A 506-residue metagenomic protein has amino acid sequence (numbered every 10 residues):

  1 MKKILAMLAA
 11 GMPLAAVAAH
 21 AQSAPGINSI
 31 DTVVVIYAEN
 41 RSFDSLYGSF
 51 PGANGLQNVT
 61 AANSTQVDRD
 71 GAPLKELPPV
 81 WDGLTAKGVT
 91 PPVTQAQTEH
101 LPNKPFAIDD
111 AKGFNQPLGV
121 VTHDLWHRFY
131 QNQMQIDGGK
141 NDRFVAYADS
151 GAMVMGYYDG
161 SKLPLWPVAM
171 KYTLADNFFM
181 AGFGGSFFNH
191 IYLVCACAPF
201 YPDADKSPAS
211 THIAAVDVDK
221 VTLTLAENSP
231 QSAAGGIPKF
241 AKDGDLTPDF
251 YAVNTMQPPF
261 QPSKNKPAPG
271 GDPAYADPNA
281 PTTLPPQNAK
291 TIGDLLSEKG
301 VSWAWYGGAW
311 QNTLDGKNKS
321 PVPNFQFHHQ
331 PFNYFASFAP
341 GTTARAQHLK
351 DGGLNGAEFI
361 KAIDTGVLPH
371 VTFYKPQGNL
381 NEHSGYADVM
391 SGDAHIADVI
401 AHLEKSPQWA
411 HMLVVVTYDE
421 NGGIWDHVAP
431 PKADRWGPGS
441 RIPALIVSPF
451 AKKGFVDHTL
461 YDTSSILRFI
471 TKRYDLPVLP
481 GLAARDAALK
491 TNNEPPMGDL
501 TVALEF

Functional and structural regions predicted by a protein language model:
M1-H20: Gram-negative bacterial Sec-dependent N-terminal signal peptides
H20-F506: N-terminal pro-sequences and low-complexity stem/linker regions of secreted or lumenal proteins
